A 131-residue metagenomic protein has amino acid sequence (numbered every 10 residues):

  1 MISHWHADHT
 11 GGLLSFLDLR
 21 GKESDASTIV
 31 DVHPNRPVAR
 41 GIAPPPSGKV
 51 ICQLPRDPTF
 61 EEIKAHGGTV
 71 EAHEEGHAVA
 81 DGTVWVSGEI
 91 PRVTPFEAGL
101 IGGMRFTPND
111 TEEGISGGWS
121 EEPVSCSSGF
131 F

Functional and structural regions predicted by a protein language model:
M1-E71, G88-G99: Active-site HxH/HxHxD metal-binding segment of metal-dependent hydrolases
P45-D57, I63, E75-F130: Active-site-proximal loop/helix segment associated with metal-binding centers of metalloenzymes
